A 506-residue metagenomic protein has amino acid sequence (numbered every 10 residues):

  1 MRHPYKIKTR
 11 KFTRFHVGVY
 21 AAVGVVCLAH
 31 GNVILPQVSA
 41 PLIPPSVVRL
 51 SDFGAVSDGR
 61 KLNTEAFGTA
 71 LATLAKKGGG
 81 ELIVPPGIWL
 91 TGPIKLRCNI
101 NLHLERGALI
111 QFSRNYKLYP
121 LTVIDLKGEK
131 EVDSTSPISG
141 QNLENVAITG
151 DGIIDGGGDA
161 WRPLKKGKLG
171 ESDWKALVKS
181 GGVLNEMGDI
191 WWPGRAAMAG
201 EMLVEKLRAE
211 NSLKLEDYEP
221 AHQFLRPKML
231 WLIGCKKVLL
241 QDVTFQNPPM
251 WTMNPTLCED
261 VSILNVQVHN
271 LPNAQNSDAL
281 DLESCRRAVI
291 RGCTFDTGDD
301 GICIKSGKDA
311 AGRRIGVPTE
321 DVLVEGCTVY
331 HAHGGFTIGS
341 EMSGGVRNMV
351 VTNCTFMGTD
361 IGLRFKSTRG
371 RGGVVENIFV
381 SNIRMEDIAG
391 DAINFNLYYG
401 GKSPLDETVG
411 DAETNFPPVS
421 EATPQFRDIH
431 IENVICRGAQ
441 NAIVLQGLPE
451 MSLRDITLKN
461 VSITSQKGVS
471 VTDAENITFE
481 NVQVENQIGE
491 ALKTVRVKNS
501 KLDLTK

Functional and structural regions predicted by a protein language model:
M1-P4, V19-A22, G307: Disordered, low-complexity tails and leader-like regions
M1-T13: N-terminal secretory signal peptides that target proteins for export/translocation
T13-H16, E480: Compositionally biased, low-structure terminal segments
V17-H30: Bacterial N-terminal signal peptides
G31-K506: Extracellular/periplasmic carbohydrate-active domains that bind, remodel, or depolymerize complex polysaccharides
